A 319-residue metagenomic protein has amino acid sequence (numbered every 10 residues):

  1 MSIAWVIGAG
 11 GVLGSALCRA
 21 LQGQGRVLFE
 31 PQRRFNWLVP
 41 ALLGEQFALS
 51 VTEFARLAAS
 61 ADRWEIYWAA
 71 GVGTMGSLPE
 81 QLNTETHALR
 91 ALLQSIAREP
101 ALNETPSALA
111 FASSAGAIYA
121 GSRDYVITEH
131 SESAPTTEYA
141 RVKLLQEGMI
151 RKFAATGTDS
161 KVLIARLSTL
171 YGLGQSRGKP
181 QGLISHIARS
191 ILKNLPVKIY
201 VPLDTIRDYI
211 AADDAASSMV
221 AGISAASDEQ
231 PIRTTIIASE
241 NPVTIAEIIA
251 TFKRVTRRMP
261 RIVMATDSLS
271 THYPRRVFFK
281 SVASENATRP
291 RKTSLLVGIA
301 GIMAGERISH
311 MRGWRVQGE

Functional and structural regions predicted by a protein language model:
S2-Q24: N-terminal Rossmann NAD(P)H-binding glycine-rich loop of SDR-like oxidoreductase domains
I7, A69-A70, L109-A115, A165-L167: SDR active-site strand-loop-helix element
G44-R90: NAD(P)H-binding glycine-rich loop region in Rossmannoid oxidoreductase-like domains and their noncatalytic homologs
E65-I66, A91-T136: Conserved Rossmann-fold NAD(P)-dependent oxidoreductase catalytic core, especially the SDR/UDP-sugar
M75-L82, A120-D124, S176-R177: Conserved catalytic-core motifs of eukaryotic protein kinase domains, centered on the activation segment
V142-L145: Active-site helix of classical SDR
G148-I206, A212, A216-S217: NAD(P)-dependent short-chain dehydrogenase/reductase
L195, Y200-L203, R207-E319: C-terminal substrate-binding subdomain of Rossmann-fold SDR/epimerase-dehydratase oxidoreductases
